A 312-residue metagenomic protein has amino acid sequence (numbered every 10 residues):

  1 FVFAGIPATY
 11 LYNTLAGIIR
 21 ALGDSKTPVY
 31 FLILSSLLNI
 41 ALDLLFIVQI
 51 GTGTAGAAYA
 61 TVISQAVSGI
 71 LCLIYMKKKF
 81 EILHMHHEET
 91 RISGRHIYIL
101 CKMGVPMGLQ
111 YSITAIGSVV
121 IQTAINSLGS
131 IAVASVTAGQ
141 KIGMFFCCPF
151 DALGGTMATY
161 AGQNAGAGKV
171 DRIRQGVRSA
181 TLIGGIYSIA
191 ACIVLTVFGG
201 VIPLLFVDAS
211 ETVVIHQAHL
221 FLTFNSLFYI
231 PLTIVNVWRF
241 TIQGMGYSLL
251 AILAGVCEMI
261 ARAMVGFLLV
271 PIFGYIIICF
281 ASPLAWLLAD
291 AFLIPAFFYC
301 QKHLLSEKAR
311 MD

Functional and structural regions predicted by a protein language model:
F1-G5, Q49-V105, A161-F228, L269-D312: Short alpha-helical transmembrane segments in multi-pass integral membrane proteins
F1-R20, P28-S36, A57-I70, D151-G154 (+3 more regions): Short runs within selected transmembrane alpha-helices of multi-pass transporters and secretion channels
T9-P28, S135-G199, L232-A254: Small-residue-rich hydrophobic transmembrane alpha-helices
L15-G23, D43-A55: Membrane-water interface regions at transmembrane-helix termini and the short interhelical loops of multi-pass membrane
S25-T27, G53-T54, I131-A132, S248-L249 (+1 more regions): Membrane-helix interface segments
S35, S64-S68, C72, M76 (+1 more regions): Transmembrane helical elements of multi-pass membrane transporters/channels
L45-T52, S112-K141, F145, Q163-N164 (+2 more regions): Helix-terminus/linker motif at the lipid-water interface of multi-pass membrane proteins
